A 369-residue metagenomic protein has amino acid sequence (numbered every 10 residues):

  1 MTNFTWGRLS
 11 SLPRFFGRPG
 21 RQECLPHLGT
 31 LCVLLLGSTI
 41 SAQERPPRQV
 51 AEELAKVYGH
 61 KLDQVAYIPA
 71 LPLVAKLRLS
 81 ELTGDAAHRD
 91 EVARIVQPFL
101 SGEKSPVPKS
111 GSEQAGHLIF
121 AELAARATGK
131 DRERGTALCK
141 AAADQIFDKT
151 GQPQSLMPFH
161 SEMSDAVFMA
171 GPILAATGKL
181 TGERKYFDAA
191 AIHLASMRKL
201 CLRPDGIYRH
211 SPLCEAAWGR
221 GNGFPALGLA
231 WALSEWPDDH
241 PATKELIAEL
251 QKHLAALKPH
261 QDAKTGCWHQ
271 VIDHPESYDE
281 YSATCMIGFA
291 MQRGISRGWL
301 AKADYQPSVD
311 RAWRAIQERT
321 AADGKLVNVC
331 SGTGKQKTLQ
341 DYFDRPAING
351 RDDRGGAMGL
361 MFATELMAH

Functional and structural regions predicted by a protein language model:
T2-R8, N328: Extreme N-terminal basic, low-complexity initiation segments that serve as generic localization/processing leaders
F4, F15-F16: Aromatic (phenylalanine/tyrosine) cluster motif
G7-L9, P19-R21: Intrinsic, low-complexity polybasic segments
S10-S11, S38-S41: Serine residues within intrinsically disordered or low-complexity segments
H27-T39: Bacterial N-terminal signal peptides
E44-A70, L77-A142, H274, Y278-D279 (+1 more regions): CBM-like carbohydrate-recognition segments
R89-A93, S101-A217, D323: Extended ligand-binding groove/face enriched in aromatic
S164-D165, A175-V271, S277-G288, L300-Q340 (+2 more regions): Extended ligand-binding clefts on enzyme/binding-domain cores
